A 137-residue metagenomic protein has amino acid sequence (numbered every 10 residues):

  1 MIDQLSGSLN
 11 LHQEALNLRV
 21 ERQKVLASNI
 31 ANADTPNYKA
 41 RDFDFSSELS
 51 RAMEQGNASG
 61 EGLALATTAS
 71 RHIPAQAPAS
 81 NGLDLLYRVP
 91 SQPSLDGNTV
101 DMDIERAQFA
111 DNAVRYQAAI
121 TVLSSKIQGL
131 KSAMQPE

Functional and structural regions predicted by a protein language model:
M1-E137: Amphipathic alpha-helical polymerization modules
